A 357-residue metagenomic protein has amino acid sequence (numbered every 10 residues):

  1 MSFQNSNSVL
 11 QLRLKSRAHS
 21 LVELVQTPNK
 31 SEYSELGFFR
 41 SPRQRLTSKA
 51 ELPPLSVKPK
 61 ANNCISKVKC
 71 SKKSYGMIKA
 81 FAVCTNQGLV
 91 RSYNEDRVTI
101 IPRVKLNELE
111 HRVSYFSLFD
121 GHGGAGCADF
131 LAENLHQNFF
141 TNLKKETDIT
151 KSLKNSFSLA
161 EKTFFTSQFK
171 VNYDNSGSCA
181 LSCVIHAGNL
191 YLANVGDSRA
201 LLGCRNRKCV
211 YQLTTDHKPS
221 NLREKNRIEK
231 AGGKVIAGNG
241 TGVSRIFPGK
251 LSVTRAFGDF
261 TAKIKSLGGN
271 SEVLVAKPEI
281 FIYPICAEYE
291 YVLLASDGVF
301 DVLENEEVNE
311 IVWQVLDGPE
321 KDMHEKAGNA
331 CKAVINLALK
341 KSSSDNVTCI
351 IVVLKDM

Functional and structural regions predicted by a protein language model:
M1-M357: PP2C/PPM-type serine/threonine phosphatase catalytic domain
